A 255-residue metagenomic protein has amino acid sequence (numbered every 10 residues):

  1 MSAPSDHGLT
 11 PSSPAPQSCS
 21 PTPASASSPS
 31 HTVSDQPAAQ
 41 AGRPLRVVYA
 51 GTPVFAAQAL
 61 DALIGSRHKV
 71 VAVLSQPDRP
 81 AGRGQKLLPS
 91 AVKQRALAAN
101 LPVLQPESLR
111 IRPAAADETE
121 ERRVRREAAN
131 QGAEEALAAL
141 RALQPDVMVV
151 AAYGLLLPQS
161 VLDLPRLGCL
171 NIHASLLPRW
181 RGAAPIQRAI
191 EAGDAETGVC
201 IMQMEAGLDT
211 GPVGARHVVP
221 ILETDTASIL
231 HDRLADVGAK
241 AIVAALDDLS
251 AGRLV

Functional and structural regions predicted by a protein language model:
M1-V255: One-carbon transfer enzymes
